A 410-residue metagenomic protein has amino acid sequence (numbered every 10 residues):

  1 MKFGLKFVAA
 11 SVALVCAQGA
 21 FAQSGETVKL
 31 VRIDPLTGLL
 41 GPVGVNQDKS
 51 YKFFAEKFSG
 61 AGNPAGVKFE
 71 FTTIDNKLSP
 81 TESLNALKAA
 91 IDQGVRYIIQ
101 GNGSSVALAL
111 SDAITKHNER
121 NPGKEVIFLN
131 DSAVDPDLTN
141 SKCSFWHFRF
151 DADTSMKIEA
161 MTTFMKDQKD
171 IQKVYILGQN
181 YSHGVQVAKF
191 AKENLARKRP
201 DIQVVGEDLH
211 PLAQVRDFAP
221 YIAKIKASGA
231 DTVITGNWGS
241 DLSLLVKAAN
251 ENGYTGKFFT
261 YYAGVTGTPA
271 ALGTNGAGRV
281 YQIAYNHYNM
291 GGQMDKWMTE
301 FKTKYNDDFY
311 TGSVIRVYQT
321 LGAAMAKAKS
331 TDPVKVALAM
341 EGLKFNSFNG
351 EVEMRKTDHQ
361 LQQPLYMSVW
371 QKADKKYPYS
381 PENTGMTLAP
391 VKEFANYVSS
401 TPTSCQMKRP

Functional and structural regions predicted by a protein language model:
M1-A22: Gram-negative bacterial Sec-dependent N-terminal signal peptides
S24-G25, K49-F71, A196-D201: Signal peptide-proximal N-terminal region of secreted/periplasmic/extracellular or secretory-lumen proteins
T27, P42-N46, A61-L138, F150 (+1 more regions): Beta-alpha junction/loop-to-helix N-cap segments that form part of ligand/metal-binding clefts
T27-K52, I74-T81, N102-G103, L177-Q186 (+1 more regions): Extracytoplasmic "Venus flytrap"
V28, F348-P410: Solvent-exposed, acidic/polar segments of extracytosolic/periplasmic ligand-binding ectodomains
E82-N85, P136-D137, F145-G253, Y288-K296: Extracellular/periplasmic Venus flytrap/periplasmic-binding protein
A90-S104, N121-D131, K173-G178, G229-G239 (+4 more regions): Periplasmic-binding protein-like
S144, V246-V317, A326-T331, N383-R409: Extracellular/periplasmic periplasmic-binding protein-like sensory domains
